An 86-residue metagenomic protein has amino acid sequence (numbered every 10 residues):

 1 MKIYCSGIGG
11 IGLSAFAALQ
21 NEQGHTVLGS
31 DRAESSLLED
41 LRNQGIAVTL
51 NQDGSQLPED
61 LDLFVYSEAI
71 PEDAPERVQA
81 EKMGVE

Functional and structural regions predicted by a protein language model:
M1-E86: N-terminal leader/targeting and accessory segments in enzymes
